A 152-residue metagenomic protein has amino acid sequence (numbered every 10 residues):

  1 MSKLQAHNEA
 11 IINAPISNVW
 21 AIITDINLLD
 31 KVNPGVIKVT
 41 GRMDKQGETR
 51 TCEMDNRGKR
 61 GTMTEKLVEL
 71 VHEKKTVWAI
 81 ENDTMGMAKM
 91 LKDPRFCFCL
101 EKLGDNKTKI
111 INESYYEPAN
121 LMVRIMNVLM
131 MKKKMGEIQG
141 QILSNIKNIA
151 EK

Functional and structural regions predicted by a protein language model:
M1-K45: Hydrophobic ligand-binding cavity/cleft-lining segments
A6, I37, E48-R50, M63-T64 (+1 more regions): Residue-level marker for the onset of beta-strands and adjacent loop->beta junctions in well-ordered domains
E9-N13, E53, K66, C99: Generic structural detector for well-ordered beta-strands
A14, N56-G58, T84, Y116-N120: Beta-strand elements of well-folded, non-transmembrane domains
N18-I23, L29, R50, L67 (+4 more regions): Hydrophobic pocket/interface hotspot
K31, G58-K109: Hydrophobic-ligand binding "helix-grip"
I111, Y116-K152: A conserved amphipathic terminal alpha-helix motif
